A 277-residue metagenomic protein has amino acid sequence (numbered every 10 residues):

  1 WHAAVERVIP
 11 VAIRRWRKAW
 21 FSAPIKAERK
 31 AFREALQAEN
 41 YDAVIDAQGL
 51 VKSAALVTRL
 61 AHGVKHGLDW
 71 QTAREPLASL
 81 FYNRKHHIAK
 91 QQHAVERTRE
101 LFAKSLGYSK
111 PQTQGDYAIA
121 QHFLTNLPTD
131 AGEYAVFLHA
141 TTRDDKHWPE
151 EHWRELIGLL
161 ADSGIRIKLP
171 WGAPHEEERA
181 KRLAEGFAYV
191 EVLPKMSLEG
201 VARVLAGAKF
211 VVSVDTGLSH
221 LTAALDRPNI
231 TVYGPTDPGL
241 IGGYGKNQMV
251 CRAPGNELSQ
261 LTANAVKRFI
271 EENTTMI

Functional and structural regions predicted by a protein language model:
W1-I277: Catalytic machinery of carbohydrate-active enzymes, primarily nucleotide-sugar-dependent glycosyltransferases
